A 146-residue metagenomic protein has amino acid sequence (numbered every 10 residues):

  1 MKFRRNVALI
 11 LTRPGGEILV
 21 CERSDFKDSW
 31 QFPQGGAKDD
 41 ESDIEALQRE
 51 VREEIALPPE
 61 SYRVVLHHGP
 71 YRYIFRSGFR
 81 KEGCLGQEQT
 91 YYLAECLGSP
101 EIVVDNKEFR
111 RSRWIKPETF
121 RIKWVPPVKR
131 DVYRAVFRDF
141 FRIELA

Functional and structural regions predicted by a protein language model:
M1-I18, G36-D39: Conserved N-terminal beta-strand and adjoining loop/helix that marks the start of the Nudix/MutT-like hydrolase domain
L11-T12, V20, L93, W114: Conserved hydrophobic "DFG−1" position in protein kinase catalytic cores
T12-G16, G83-L85, I143-E144: Short acidic/polar alpha-helix capping motifs at helix-coil junctions
R23: Short loop/turn segments immediately following the C-termini of beta-strands
F26-D28: A conserved beta-turn-beta hairpin within the catalytic core of GNAT-like acetyltransferases that forms part
Q31-Q34: A short gly/proline-enriched turn/hairpin at secondary-structure junctions
A37-V128: Unchanged
I122-A146: Charged phosphate-binding loop/patch that engages nucleotide di/tri-phosphates or the phosphate backbone of nucleic
